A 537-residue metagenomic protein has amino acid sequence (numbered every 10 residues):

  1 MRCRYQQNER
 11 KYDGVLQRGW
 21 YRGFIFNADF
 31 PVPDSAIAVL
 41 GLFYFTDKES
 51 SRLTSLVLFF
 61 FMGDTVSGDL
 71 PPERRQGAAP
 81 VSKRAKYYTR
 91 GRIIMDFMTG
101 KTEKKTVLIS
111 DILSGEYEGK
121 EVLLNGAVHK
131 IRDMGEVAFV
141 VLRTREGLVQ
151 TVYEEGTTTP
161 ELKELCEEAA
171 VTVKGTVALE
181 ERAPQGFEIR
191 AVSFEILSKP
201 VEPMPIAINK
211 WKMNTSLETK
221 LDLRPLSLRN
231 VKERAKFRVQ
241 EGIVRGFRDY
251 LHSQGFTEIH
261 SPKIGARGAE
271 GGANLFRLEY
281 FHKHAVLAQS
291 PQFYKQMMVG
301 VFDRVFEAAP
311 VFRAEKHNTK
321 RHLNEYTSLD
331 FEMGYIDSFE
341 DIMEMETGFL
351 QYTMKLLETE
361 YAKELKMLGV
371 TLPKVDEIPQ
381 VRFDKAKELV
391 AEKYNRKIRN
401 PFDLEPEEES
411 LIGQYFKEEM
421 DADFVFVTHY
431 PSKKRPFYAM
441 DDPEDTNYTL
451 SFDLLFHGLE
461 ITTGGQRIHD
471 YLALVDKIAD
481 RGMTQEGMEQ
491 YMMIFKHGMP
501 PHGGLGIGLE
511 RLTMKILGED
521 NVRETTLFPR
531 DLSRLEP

Functional and structural regions predicted by a protein language model:
Q6, L16, F30, S35 (+2 more regions): Short hydrophobic targeting helices and cationic amphipathic motifs that mediate membrane/organellar targeting
F24-N27, A38-T46, T54-M62: Hydrophobic alpha-helical signal peptides and transmembrane signal-/tail-anchor segments that drive secretory-pathway
K83-I94: Short, Lys/Arg-enriched N-terminal segments with co-localized hydrophobic residues within the first ~10-30 amino acids
D96-I336: Class II aminoacyl-tRNA synthetase-like tRNA-binding/catalytic domains
E270, G348-L454, D480-G498: Metal-assisted phosphate- and nucleotidyl-transfer catalytic regions
G300, R304-E307, L323, T327-S338 (+2 more regions): TRNA-recognition modules of translation machinery and tRNA-sensing kinases, especially anticodon-binding
